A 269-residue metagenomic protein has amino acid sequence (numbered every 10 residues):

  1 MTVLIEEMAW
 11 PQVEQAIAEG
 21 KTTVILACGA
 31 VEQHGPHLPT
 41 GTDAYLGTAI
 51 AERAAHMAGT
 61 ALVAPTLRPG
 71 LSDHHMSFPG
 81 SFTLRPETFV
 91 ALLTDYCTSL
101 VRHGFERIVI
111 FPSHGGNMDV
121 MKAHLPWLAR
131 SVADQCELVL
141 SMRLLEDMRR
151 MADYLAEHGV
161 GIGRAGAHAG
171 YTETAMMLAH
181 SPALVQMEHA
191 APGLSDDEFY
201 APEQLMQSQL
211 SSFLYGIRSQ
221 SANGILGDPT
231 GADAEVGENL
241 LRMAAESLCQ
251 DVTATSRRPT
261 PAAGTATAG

Functional and structural regions predicted by a protein language model:
M1-R107, S113-G269: Extended, histidine- and acidic-residue-enriched regions that form the cofactor-binding/catalytic faces
